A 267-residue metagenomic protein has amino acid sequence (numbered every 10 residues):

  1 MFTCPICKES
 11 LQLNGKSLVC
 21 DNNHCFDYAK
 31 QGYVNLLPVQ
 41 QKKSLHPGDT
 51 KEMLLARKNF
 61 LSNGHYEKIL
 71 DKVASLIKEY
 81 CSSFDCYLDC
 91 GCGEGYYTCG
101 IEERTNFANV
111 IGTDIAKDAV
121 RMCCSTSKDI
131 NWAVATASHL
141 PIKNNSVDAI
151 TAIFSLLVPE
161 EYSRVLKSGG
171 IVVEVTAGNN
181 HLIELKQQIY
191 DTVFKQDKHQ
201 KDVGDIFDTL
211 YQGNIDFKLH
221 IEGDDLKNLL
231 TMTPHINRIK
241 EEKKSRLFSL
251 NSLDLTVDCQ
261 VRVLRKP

Functional and structural regions predicted by a protein language model:
M1-H46: N-terminal auxiliary segments of SAM/dcSAM-dependent transferases
K43, G48-I69: Class I SAM-dependent methyltransferase Rossmann-like catalytic core, especially the SAM/SAH-binding loop
S83-G93: Conserved class I S-adenosyl-L-methionine
E94-N106: Conserved SAM-binding loop of SAM-dependent methyltransferases across substrates and taxa, primarily the Class I
D114-D118: Conserved SAM/SAH-binding beta-strand->alpha-helix loop
P159-I171: A short glycine-rich, Lys/Arg-flanked "PGG" loop and its adjoining helix->strand segment in the class I
G170-N180: Conserved beta-strand signature within the Rossmann-like core of class I S-adenosyl-L-methionine
I215-P267: Conserved Class I S-adenosyl-L-methionine
